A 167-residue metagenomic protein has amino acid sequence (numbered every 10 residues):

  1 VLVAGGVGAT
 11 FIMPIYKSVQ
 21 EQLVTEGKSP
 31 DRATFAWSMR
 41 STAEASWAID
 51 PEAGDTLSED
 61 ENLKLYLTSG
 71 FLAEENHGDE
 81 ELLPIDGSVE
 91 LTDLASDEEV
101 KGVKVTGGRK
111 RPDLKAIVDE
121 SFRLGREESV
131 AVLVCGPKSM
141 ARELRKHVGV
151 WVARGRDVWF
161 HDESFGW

Functional and structural regions predicted by a protein language model:
V1-G5: Beta1/beta-strand and adjacent pyrophosphate-binding region of the FAD-binding site in flavoprotein oxidoreductases
G6-A9, P137: Gly/Ser/Thr-rich helix-start
G8-E26, I49-A53: Histidine-anchored nucleotide/phosphate-binding helix
S29-W167: Reductase modules of NAD(P)H-dependent flavoproteins
